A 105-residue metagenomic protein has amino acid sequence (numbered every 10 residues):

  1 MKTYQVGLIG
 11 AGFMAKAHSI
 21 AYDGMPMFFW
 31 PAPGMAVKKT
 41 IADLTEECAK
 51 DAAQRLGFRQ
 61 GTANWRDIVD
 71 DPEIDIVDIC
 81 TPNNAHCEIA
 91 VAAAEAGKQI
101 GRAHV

Functional and structural regions predicted by a protein language model:
M1-L56: N-terminal Rossmann-like dinucleotide-binding module
L44-E47, L56-R102: Beta-loop-alpha module in the N-terminal Rossmann-like domain of NAD(P)-dependent dehydrogenases, especially those
